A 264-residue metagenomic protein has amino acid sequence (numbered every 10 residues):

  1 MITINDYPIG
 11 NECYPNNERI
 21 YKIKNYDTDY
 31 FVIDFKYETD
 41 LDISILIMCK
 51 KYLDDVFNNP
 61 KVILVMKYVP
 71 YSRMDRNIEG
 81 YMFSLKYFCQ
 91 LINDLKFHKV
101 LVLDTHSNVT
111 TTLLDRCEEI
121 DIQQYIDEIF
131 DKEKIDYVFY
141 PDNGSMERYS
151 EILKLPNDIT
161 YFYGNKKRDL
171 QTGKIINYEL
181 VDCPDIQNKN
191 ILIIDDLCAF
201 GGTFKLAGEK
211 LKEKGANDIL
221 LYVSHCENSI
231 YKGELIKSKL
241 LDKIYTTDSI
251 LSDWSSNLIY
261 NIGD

Functional and structural regions predicted by a protein language model:
M1-D264: PRPP-associated nucleotide enzymes
